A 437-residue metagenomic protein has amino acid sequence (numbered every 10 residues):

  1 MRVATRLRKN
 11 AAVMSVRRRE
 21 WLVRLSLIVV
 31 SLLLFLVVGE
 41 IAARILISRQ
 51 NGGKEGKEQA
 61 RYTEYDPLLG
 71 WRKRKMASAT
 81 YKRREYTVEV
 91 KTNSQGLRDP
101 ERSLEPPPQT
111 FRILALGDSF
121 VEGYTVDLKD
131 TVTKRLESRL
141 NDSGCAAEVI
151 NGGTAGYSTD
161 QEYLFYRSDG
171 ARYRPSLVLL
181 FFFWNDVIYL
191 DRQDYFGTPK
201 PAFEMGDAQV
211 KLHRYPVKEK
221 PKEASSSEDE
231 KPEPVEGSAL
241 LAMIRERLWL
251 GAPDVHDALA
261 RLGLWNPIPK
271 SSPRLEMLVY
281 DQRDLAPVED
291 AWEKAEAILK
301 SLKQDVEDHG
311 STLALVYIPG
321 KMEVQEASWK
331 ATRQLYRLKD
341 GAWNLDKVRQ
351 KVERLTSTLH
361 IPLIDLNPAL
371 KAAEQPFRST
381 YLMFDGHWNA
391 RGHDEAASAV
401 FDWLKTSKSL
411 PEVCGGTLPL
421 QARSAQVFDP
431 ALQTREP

Functional and structural regions predicted by a protein language model:
M1-E20: N-terminal Lys/Arg-rich, disordered targeting/topogenic segments
R17-R19, W184-R354, T358-I361, L366-E374 (+2 more regions): Serine-dependent acyl-ester chemistry module
S26-I41: Hydrophobic membrane-insertion alpha-helices, especially the h-region of bacterial N-terminal signal peptides
L27, L382-S424: Histidine-centered active-site loop/cap adjacent to the catalytic His in serine esterases/O-acetyl transfer systems
E40, D118, E162, V178 (+4 more regions): Generic structural signal for small/hydrophobic residues in well-ordered secondary structure, especially within
Q50-R139, S143, N266-S272, V348-V352 (+4 more regions): Membrane/wall-proximal cationic-aromatic binding patches
R84-K91, Q95-R98, S103, P107-P108 (+6 more regions): Conserved SGNH/GDSL esterase-like catalytic core that processes O-acyl groups on lipids and polysaccharides
T159, Y163, W292, E296 (+1 more regions): Short, amphipathic alpha-helical "lid/cap" segments that border enzyme active or binding sites
